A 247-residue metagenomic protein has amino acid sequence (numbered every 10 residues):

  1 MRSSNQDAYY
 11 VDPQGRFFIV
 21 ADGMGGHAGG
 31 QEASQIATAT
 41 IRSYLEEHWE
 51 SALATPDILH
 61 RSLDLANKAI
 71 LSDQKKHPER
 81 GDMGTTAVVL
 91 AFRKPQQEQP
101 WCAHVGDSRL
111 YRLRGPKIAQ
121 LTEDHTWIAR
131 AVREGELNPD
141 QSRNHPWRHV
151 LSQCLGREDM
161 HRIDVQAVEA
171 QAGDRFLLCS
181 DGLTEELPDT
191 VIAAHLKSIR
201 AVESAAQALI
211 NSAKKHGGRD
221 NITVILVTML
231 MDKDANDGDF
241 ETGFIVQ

Functional and structural regions predicted by a protein language model:
M1-Q247: PP2C/PPM-type serine/threonine phosphatase catalytic domain
